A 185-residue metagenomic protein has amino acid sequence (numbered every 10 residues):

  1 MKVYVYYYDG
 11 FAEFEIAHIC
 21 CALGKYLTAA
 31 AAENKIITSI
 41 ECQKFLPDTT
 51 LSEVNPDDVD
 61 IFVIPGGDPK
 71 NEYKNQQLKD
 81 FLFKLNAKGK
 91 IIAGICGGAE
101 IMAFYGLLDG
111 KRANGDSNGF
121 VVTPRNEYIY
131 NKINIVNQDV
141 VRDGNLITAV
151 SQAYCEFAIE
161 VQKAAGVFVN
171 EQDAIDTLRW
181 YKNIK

Functional and structural regions predicted by a protein language model:
K2-Y6, G10-F11, A17, C21-K35 (+2 more regions): Active-site-adjacent pocket-lining segments in enzyme domains
I40-C42: N-terminal strand-loop element at the rim of the active site of nucleotide-sugar-dependent glycosyltransferases
